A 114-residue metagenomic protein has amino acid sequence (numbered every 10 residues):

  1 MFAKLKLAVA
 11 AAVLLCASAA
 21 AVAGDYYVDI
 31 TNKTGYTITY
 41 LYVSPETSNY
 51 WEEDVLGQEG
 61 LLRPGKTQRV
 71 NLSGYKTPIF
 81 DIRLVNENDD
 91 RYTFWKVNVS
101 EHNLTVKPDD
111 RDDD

Functional and structural regions predicted by a protein language model:
M1-V9: Bacterial N-terminal signal peptides that target proteins for export
A17-S18: N-terminal signal peptide c-region/cleavage motif recognized by signal peptidases
A21-D25: Boundary at the C-terminal end of the N-terminal hydrophobic targeting segment
I30-G35: Asparagine-centered strand-capping/turn motif at beta-strand->loop junctions
Y36-Y40, Y92: Short acidic/proline- and small/hydrophobic-mixed sequence motifs that coincide with surface turns and coil-to-beta
W51-K76: Intrinsically disordered, low-complexity Pro/Gly/Ser/Thr-rich segments with frequent PxxP/GP/PP motifs and embedded
T77-E87: A short, solvent-exposed beta-strand micro-motif common in secreted/extracellular proteins
D90-D114: Extracellular beta-sheet/turn segments enriched in Thr/Pro/Gly and aliphatic residues
